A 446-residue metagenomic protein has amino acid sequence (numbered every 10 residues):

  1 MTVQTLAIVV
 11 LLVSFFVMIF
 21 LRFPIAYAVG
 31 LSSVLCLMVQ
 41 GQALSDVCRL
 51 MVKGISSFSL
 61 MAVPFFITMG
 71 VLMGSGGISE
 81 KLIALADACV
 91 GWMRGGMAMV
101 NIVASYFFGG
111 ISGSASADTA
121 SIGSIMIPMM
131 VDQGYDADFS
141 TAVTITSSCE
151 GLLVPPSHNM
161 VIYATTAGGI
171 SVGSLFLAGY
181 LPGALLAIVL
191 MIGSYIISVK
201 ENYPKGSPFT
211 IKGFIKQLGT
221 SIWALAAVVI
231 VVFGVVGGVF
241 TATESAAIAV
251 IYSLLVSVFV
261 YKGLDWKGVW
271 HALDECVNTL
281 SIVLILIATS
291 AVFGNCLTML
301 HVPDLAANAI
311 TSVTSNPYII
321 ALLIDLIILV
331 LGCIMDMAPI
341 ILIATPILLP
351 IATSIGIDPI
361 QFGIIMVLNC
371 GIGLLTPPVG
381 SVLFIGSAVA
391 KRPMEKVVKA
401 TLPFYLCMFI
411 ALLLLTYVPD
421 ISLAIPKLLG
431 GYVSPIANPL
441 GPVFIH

Functional and structural regions predicted by a protein language model:
M1-H446: Alpha-helical transmembrane segments of multi-pass membrane transport proteins
